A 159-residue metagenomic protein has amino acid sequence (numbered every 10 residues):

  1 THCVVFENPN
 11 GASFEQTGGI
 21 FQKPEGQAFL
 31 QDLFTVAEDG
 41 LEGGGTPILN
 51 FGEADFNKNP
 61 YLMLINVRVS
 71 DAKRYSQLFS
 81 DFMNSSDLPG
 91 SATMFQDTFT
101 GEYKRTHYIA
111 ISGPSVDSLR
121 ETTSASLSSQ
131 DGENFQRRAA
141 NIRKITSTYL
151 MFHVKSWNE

Functional and structural regions predicted by a protein language model:
T1-E159: Short S/T/G/P-rich N-terminal loop/turn motif that feeds into the first structured element of a domain
